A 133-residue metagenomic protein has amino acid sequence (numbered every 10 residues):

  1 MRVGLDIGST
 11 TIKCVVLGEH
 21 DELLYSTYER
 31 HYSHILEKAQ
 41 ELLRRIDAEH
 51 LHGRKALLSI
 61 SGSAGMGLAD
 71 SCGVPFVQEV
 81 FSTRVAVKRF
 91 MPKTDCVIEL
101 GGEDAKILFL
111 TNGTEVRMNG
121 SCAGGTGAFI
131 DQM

Functional and structural regions predicted by a protein language model:
M1-H20, T94-T111: Gly/Thr-rich phosphate-binding beta-strand-loop-beta motif of the actin/hexokinase/Hsp70
G4-E37, E41-R44, V116, G120: Short glycine-rich, Thr/Ser-proximal phosphate-binding strand/loop in the N-terminal lobe of ATP-dependent enzymes
Y28-H31, D47-F81, L108-R117: Short beta-strand-loop/turn "lid" adjacent to the catalytic site in phosphate-handling enzymes
H34, F81-V85, E103: Short acidic loop-to-helix transition motifs that present clustered carboxylates
H34-I35, N112-M133: Glycine-rich phosphate-binding loop plus the immediately following alpha-helix
K38-E41, R45, G67, V85-R89 (+1 more regions): Alpha-helical scaffold segments in soluble metabolic enzymes
V77-F81, G101, G120-G127: Short, amphipathic alpha-helical segments
E79-I98: Active-site cofactor/substrate anionic-group-binding motifs, chiefly glycine- and Lys/Arg-rich phosphate-binding loops
